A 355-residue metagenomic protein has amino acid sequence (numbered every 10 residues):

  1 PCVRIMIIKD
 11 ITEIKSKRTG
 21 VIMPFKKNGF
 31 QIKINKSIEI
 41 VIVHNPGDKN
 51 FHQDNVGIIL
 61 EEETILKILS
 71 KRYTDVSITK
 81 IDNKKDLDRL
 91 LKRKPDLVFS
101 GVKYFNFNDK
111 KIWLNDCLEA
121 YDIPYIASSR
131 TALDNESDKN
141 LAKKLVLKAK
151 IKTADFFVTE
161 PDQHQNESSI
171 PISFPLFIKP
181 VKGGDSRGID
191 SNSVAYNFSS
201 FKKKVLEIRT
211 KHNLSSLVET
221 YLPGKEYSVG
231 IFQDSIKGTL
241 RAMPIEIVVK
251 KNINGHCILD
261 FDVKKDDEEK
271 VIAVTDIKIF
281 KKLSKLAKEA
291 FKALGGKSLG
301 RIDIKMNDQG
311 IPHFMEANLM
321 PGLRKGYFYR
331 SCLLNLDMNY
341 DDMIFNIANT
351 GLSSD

Functional and structural regions predicted by a protein language model:
I7-Y125, L141, D162-S168, S354-D355: ATP-binding N-terminal substructure of ATP-dependent carboxylate-amine bond-forming enzymes
D10, N83, Y196-N197, N339: Alpha-helix N-cap recognition
G20, P24-N28, L147, I277-D355: ATP-dependent carboxylate activation and anion-phosphoryl transfer catalytic cores that bind Mg-ATP to form
I22-P24, F30-H44, L91-K94, D134-L217 (+2 more regions): Active-site nucleotide/adenylate-binding loops and adjacent lid/helix of ATP-dependent enzymes
D75, P124, K152, S215 (+1 more regions): Residue-level detector of anion-binding/catalytic polar loops
S128-L133: A short, structured active-site edge motif that brings together acidic residues
N197-K285, M306-H313: Phosphate-binding site of ATP-dependent enzymes
